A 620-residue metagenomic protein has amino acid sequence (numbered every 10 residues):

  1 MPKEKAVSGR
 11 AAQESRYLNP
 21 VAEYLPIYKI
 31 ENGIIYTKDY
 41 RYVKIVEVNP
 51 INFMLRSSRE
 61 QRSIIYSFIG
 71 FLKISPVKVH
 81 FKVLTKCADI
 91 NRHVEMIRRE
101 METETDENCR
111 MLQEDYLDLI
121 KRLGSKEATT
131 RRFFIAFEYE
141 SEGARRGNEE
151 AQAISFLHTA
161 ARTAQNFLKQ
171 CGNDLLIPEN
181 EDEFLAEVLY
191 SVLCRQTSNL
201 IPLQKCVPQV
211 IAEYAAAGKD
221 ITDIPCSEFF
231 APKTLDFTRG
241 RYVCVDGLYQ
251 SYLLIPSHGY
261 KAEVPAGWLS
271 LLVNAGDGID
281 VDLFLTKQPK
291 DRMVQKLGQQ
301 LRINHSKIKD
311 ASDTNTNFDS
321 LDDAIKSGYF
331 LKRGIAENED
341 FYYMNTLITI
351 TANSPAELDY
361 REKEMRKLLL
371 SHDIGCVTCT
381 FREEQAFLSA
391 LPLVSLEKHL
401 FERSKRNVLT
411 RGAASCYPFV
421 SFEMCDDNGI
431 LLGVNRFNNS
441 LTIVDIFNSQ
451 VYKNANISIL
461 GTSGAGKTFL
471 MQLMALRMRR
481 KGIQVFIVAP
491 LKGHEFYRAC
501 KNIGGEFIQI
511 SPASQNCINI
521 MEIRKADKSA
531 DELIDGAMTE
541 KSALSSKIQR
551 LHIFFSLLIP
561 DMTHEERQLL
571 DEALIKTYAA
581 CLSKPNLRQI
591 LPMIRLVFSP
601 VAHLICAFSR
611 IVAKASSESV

Functional and structural regions predicted by a protein language model:
P2-F419: Extended, folded cores of ATP/NTP-driven motor/assembly subunits in large transport and secretion machines
Y24, I34, V46-N52, S58-I74 (+10 more regions): P-loop NTPase motor domains
N166, L476-F486, I503-G505: Post-Walker A helix-loop "phosphate-sensing" segment adjacent to the P-loop in P-loop NTPases
N456, I487, G505-Q509: Conserved beta-strand scaffold positions in the cores of enzyme catalytic domains, especially in NTP/NDP-utilizing
I459: Hydrophobic anchor at the beta1->P-loop junction of P-loop NTPases
G464: Walker A (P-loop) phosphate-binding loop of P-loop NTPases
K467: Conserved lysine of the Walker
L470: Hydrophobic positions on the alpha1 helix immediately C-terminal to the Walker A/P-loop
